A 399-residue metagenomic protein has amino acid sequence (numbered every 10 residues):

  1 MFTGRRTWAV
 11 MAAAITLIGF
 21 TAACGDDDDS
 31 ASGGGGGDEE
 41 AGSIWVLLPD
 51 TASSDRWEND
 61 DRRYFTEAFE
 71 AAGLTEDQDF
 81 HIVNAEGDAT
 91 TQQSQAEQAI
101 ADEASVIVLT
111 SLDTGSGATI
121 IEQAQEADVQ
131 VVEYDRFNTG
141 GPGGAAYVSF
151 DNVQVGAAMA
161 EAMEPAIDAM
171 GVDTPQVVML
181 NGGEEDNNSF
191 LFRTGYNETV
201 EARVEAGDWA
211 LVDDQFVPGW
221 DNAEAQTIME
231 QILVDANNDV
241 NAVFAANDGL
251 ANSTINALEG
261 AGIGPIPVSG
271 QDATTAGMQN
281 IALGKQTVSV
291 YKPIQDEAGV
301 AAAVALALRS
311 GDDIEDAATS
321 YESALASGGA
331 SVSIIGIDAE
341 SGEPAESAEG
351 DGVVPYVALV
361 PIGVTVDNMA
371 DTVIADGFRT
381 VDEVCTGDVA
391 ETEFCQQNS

Functional and structural regions predicted by a protein language model:
M1-M11: Bacterial N-terminal signal peptides that target proteins for export
T3-G4, C24-S399: A residue-level marker of the well-folded mature domains of exported/periplasmic proteins
A12-L17: Hydrophobic helical h-region of N-terminal Sec-dependent signal peptides in bacterial secretory/periplasmic proteins
I18-A23: C-terminal motif of bacterial Sec signal peptides marking the signal peptidase cleavage site
